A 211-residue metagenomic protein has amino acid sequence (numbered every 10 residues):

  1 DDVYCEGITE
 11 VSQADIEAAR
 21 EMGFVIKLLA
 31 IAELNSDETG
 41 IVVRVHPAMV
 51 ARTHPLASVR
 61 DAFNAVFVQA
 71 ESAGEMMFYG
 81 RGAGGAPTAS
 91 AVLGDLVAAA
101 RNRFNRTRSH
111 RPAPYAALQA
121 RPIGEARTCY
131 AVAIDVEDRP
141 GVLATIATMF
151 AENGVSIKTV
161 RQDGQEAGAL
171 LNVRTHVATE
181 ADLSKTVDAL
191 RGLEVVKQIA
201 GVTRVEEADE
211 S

Functional and structural regions predicted by a protein language model:
D1-S58, F63-A65: Substrate-binding/catalytic subdomain of NAD(P)-dependent oxidoreductase enzymes
K27-L28, R44, F67, M77-Y79 (+3 more regions): Structured core elements
I31, P47-M49, A70-S72, G80-R81 (+2 more regions): Fold-independent oxyanion-binding glycine-rich loops and adjacent beta-strand/coil segments at enzyme active sites
R52, G74-M76, G80-P87: Glycine-rich phosphate/pyrophosphate-binding beta-alpha loops
L56, P87-A91: A short, polar/proline- and glycine-enriched secondary-structure boundary/capping micro-motif
L56-R60, V68, P122-G124, G164: Replace "in large, NTP-powered and nucleic-acid-processing enzymes" with "in large, NTP-powered factors and other
Q69-M76, A126-R127: Short acidic (Asp/Glu) and glycine-rich catalytic loops that position anionic groups and cofactors
A91, L96-S211: A conserved regulatory-domain signal marking ACT and ACT-like small-molecule sensing domains and adjacent regulatory
